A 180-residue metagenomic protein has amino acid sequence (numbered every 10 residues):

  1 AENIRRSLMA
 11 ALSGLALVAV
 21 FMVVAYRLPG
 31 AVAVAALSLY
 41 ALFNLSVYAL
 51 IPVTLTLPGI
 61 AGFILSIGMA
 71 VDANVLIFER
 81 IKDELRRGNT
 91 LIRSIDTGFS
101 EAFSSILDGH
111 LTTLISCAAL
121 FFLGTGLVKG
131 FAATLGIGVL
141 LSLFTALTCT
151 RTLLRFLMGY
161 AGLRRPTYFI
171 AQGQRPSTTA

Functional and structural regions predicted by a protein language model:
E2-T56, F122-G126: Interfacial segments of transmembrane alpha-helices in multi-pass membrane proteins
M9-A11, A31-A33, M69-N74, L107-H110: Short helix-coil transition sites and intra-membrane helix breaks within transmembrane domains of multi-pass
L17-V23, M69-A73, A119, L141 (+1 more regions): Hydrophobic alpha-helical membrane-associated segments
P29-V32, I64-I67, D83-I92: Flexible beta-alpha connector loops of hexameric P-loop NTPases
A31-P52, F63-G68, F131-A146: Small-residue-enriched core segments of transmembrane alpha-helices in multipass membrane transport and channel
V47, D83-A180: Hydrophobic alpha-helical transmembrane segments of membrane transport and translocation systems, primarily multi-pass
A61-I64, F122: Membrane-contacting alpha-helices and adjoining membrane-interface segments in channel/transport-associated proteins
V71-N74, F78-K82, R151: Membrane-embedded alpha-helices of multi-pass transport/permease systems
